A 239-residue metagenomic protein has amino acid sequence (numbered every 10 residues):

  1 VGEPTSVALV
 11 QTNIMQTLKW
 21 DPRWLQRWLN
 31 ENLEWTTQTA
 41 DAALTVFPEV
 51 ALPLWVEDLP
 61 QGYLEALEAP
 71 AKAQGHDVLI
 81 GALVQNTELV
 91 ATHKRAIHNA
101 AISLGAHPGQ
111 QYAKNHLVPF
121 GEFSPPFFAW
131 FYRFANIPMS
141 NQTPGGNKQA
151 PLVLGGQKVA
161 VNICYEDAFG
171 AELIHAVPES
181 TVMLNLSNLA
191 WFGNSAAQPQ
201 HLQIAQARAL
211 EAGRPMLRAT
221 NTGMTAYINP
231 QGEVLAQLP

Functional and structural regions predicted by a protein language model:
V1-P239: Enzyme catalytic cores with a strong preference for nitrogen-chemistry domains
